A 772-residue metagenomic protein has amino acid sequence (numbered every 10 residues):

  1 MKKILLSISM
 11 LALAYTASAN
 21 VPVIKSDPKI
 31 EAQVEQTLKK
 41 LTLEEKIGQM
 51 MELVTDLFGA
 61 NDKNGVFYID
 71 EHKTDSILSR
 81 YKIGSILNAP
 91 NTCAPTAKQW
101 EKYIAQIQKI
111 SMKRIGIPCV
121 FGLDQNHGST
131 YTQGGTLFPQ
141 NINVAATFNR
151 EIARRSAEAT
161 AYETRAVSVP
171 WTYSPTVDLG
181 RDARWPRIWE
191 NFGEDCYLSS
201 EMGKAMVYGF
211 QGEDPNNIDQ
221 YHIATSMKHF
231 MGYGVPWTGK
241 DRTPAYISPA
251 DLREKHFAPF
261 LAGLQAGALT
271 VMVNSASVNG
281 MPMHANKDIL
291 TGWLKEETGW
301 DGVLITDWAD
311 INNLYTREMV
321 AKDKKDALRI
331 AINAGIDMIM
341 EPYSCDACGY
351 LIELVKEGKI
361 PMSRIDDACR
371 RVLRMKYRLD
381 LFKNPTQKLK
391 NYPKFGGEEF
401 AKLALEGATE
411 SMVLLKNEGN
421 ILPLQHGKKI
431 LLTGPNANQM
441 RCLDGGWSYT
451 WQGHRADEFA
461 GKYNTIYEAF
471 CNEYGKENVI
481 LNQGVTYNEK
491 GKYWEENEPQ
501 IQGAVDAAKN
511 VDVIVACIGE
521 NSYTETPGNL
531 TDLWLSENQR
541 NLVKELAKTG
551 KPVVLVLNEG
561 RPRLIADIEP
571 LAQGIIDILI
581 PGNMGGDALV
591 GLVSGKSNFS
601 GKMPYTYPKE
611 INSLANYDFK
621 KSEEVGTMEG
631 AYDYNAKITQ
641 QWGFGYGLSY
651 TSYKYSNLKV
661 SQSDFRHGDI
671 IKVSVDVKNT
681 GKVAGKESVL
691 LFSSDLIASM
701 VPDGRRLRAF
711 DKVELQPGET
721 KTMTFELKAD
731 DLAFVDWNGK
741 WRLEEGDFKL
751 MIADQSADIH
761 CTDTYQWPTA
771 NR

Functional and structural regions predicted by a protein language model:
M1-V23: Bacterial Sec-dependent N-terminal signal peptides
Y15-D736, R742-S756, R772: Glycoside hydrolase catalytic-domain context in secreted enzymes
A757-R772: Short beta-strand elements
